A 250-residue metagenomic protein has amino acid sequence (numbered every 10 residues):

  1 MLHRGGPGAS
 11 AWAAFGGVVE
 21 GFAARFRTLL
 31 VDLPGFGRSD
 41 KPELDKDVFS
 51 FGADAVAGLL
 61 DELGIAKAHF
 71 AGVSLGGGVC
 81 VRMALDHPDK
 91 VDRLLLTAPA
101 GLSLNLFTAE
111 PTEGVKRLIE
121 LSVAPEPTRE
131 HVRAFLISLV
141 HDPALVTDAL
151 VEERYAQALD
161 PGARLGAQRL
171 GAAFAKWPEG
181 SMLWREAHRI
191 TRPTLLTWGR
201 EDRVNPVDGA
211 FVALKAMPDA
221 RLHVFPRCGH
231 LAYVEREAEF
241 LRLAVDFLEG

Functional and structural regions predicted by a protein language model:
M1-R38: Conserved HGGG/HGGXW glycine-rich cap/lid loop of the alpha/beta-hydrolase fold
L33-F49: Glycine-rich "HGGG/HGxG" loop immediately N-terminal to the catalytic nucleophile of the alpha/beta-hydrolase
S50-A68: Conserved acidic catalytic loop of the alpha/beta-hydrolase fold
V81, L85, D92-P127: Flexible "cap/lid" loop of the alpha/beta hydrolase fold
E126-H188: Conserved alpha/beta-hydrolase catalytic His-Asp/Glu region
I190, L196-W198: Short beta-strand/loop motif that positions the catalytic acidic residue of the alpha/beta-hydrolase fold
E201-N205: Acidic catalytic loop of the alpha/beta-hydrolase fold
A220-G250: Catalytic active-site module of serine/aspartate enzymes centered on a nucleophile-bearing elbow/loop
